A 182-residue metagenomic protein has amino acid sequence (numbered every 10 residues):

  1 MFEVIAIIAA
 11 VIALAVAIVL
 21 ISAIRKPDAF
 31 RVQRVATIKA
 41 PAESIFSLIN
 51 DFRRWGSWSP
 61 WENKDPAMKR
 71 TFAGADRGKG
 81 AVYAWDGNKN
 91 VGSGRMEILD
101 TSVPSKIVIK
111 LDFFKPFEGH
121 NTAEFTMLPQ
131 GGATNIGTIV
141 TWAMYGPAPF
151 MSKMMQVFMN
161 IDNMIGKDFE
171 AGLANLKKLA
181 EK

Functional and structural regions predicted by a protein language model:
F2, E97-D100, K110-E170, L176-K178 (+1 more regions): Beta-strand/loop substructures that line and gate deep hydrophobic ligand-binding cavities in soluble
E3-K79: Hydrophobic ligand-binding cavity/cleft-lining segments
D28, N90, K115-G119: Short glycine/serine/proline-enriched coil/turn segments at secondary-structure junctions
A29, G80, P104-K106, A133-I139: A generic structural signal for beta-strand entry/edge sites
P41, N90, V103-P104, Q130-N135: Short strand-connecting beta-turns/loops that link adjacent beta-strands
P41-W55, Y83, I98, I107-I109 (+3 more regions): Hydrophobic pocket/interface hotspot
G78-G80, S93, T122: Extracytoplasmic
A81-N88, V108-F114: Short beta-strand segments that buttress and anchor functional surface loops
